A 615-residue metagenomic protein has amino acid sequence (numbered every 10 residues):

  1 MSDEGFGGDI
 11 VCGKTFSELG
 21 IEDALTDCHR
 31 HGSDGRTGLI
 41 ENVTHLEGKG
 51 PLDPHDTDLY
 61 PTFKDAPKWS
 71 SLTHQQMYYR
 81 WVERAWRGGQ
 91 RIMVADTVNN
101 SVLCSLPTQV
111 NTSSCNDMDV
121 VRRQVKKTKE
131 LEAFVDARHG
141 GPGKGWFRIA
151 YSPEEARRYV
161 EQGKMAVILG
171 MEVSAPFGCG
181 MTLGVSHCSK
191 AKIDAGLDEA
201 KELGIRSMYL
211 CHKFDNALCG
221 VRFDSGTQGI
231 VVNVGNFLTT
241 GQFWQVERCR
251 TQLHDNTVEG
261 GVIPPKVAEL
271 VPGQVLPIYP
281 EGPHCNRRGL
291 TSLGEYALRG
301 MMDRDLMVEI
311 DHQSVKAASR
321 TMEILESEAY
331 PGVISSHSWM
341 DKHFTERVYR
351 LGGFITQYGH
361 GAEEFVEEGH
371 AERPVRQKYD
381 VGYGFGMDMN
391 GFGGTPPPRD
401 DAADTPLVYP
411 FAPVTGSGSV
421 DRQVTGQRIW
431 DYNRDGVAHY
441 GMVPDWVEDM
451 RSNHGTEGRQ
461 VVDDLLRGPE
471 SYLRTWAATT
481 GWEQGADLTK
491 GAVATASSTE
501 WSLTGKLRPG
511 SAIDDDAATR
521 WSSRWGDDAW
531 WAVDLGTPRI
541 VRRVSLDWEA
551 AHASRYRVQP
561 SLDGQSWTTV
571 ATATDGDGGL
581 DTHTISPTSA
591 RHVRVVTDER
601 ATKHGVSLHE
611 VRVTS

Functional and structural regions predicted by a protein language model:
M1-C285, S292-R299, K316-E326, V333 (+1 more regions): N-terminal hydrophobic targeting/anchoring segments and the immediately downstream early-domain regions of hydrolases
Q484-P538, D547-H552, T572-G579, K603 (+1 more regions): Disordered, acidic Ser/Thr/Pro-rich linker "stalks" and the adjacent N-terminal cap of the next globular domain
R543, H592-R594: Short, conserved beta-strand segments of beta-strand-rich sandwich/propeller modules, principally
Y556-V558: Short beta-strand elements bearing conserved aromatic residues within extracellular beta-rich modules
S566-V570: Tryptophan-centered short beta-strand motifs
D581-H592: Short, surface-exposed tryptophan/glycine-enriched loops that mediate extracellular molecular recognition
V596-K603: Short beta-strand-plus-loop segments that form exposed binding edges in beta-rich domains
